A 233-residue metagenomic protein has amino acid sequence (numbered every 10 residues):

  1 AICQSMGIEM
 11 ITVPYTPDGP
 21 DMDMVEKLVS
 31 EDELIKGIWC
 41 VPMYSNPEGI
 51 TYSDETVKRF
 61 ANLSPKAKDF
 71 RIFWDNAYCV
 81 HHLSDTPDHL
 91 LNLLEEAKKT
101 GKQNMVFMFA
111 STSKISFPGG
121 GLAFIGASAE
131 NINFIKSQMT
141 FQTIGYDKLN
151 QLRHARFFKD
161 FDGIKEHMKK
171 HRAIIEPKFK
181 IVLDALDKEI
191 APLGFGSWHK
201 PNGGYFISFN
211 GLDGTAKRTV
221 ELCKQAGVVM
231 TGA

Functional and structural regions predicted by a protein language model:
A1-V41, K58: PLP-dependent aspartate aminotransferase-fold enzymes
E9, R71, V229: Residue-level detector of anion-binding/catalytic polar loops
D18, M43-N46, Y78-V80, S113-S116 (+3 more regions): Short, solvent-exposed loop/turn segments at secondary-structure junctions
M22-E33, S45-P118: Active-site pre-lysine segment of PLP-dependent enzymes
W39-P42, F73-N76, A110, G126 (+3 more regions): Short beta-strand segments
E95-E176: Conserved core segment of the aminotransferase class I/II
I132, K136, F206-A233: Conserved C-terminal alpha-helix-loop-beta "cap" of PLP-dependent enzymes that closes/shapes the active-site mouth
K169-L183, F195-N210, K224: Conserved glycine-rich beta-strand-loop-beta hairpin in the small C-terminal domain of fold type I
